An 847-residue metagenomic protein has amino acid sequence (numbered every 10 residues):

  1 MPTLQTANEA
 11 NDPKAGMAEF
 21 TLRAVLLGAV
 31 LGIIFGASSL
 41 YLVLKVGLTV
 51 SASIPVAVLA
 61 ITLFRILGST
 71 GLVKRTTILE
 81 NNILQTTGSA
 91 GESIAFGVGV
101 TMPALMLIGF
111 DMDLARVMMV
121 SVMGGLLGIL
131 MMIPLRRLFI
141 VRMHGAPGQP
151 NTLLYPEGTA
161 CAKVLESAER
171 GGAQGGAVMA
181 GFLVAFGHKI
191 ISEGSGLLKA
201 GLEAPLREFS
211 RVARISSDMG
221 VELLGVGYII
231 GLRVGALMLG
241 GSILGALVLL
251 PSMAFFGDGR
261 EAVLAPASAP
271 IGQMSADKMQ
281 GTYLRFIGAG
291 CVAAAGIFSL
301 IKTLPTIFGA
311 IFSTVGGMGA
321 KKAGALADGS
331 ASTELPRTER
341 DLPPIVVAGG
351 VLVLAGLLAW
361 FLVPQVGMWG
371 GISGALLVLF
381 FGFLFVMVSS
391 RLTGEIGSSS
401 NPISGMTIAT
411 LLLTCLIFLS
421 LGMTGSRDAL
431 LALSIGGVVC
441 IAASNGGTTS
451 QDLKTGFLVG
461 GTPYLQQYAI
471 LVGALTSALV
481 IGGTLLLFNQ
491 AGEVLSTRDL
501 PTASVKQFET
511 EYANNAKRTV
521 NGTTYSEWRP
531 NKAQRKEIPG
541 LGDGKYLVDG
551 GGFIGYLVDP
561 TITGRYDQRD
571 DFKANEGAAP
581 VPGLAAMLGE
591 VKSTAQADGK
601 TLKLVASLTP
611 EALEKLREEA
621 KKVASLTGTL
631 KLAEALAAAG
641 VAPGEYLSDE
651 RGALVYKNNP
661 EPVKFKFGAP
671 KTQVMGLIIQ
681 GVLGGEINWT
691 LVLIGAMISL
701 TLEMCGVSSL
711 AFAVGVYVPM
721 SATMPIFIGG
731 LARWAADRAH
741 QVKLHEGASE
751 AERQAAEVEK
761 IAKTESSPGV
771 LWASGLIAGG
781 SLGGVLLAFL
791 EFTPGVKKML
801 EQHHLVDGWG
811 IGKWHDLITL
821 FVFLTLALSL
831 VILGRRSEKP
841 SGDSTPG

Functional and structural regions predicted by a protein language model:
M1-G847: Alpha-helical multipass membrane-protein architecture
